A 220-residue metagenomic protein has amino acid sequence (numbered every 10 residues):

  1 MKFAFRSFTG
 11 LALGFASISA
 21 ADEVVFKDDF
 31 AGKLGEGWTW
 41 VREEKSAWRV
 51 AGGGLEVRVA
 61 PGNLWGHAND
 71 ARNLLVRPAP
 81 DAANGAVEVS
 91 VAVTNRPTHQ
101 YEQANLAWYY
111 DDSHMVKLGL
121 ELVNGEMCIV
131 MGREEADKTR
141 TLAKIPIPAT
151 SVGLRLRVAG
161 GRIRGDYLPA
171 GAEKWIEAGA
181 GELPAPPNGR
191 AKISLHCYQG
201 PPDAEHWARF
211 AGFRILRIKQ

Functional and structural regions predicted by a protein language model:
L11-A20: Hydrophobic h-region of N-terminal signal peptides that target proteins for export in Gram-negative bacteria
A21-W40: Extracellular carbohydrate-recognition regions
F30, F210-I215: Extracellular beta-strand elements of beta-rich domains used for carbohydrate recognition/degradation or cell-matrix
F30, V89-V91, V152-A180: Carbohydrate-binding surfaces in secreted/extracellular proteins
R49-N69: Short carbohydrate-recognition loop motifs
N63-M127: Secretory/extracellular carbohydrate-interaction modules and structurally similar beta-sandwich "look-alikes"
G132-G153: Short, aromatic/His-centered strand-loop micro-motif at the edge of beta-sheets
A180-H206: Flexible glycan-contacting loops in extracellular carbohydrate-active proteins
